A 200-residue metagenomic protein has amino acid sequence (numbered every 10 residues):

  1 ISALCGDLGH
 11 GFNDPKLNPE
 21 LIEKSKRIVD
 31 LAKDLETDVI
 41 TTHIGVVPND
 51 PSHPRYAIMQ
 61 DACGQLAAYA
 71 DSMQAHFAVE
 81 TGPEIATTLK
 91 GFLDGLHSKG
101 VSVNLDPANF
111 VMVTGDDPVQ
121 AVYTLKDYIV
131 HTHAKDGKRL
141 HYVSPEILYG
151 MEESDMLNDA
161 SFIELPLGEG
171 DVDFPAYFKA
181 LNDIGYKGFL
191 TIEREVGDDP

Functional and structural regions predicted by a protein language model:
A3-G6, H10-V103, M112: Active-site acidic/histidine proton-transfer and metal-coordination neighborhood in alpha/beta enzyme cores
E36-D38, G64, S72, A86-P200: Histidine-acidic metal/acid-base catalytic patches
